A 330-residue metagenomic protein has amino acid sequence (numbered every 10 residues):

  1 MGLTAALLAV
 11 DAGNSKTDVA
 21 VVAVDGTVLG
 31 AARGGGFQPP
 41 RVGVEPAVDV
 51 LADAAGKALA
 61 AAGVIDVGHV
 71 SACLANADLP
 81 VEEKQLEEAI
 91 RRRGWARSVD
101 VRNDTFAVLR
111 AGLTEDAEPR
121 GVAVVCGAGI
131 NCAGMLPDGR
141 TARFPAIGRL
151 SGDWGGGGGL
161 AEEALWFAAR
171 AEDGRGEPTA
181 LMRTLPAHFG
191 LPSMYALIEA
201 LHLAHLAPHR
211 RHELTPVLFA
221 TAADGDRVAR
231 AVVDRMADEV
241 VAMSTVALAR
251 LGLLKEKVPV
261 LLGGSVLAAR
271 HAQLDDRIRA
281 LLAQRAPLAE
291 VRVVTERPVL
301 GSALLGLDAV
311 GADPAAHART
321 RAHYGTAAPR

Functional and structural regions predicted by a protein language model:
M1-V67, R91-R92, G112-V122, L165-R330: ATP-binding/phosphotransfer module of carbohydrate and carboxylate kinases, centering on a glycine-rich
H69-S71, N76-D78: Polybasic, low-complexity association/targeting segments
C73, R102, P259-G263: Solvent-exposed beta-strand sheet faces enriched in polar/charged residues
A77-T179, R321, A328-R330: Phosphate-binding/catalytic loop of phosphoryl-transfer enzymes
